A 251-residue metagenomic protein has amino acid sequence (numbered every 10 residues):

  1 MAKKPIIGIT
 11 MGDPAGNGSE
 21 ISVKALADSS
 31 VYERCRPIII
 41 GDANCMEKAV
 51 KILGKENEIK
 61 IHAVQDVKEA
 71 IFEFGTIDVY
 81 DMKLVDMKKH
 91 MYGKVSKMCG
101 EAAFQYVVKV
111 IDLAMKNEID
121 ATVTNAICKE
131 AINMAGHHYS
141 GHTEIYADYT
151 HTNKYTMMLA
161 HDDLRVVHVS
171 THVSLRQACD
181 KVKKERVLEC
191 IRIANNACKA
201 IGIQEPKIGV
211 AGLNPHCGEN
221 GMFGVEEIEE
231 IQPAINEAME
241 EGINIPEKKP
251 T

Functional and structural regions predicted by a protein language model:
M1-H142, E185-G209, L213-T251: Contiguous, glycine/small-aliphatic-enriched amphipathic segments in soluble metabolic enzymes
E73, K154, D163-R165: A generic structural signal for well-ordered coil/turn residues at beta-strand boundaries that shape enzyme active-site
T76-V79, M157, V166: Conserved beta-strand scaffold positions in the cores of enzyme catalytic domains, especially in NTP/NDP-utilizing
A147-A160: FAD-binding core/adjacent interface of flavoenzyme oxidoreductases
L159-E189: Ligand-binding beta-strand-loop-alpha-helix segment within the catalytic cores of soluble metabolic enzymes
